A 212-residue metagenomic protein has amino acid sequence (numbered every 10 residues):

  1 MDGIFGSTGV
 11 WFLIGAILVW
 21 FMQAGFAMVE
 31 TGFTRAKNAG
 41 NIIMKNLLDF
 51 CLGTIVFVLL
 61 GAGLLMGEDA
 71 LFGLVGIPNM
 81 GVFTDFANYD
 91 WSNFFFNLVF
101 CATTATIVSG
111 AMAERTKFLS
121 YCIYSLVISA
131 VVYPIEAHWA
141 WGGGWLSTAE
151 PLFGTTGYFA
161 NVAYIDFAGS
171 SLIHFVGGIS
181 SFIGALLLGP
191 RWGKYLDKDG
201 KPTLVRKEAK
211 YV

Functional and structural regions predicted by a protein language model:
M1-V212: Hydrophobic alpha-helical transmembrane bundles of multi-pass membrane proteins
